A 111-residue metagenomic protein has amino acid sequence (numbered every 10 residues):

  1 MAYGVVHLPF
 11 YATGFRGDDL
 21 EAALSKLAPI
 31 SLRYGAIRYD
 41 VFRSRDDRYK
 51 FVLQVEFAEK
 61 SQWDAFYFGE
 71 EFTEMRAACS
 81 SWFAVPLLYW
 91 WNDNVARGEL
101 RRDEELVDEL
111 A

Functional and structural regions predicted by a protein language model:
M1-F51, A58-E70, V85-A111: Short S/T/G/P-rich N-terminal loop/turn motif that feeds into the first structured element of a domain
F72-S81: Outer-membrane beta-barrel domain signature
